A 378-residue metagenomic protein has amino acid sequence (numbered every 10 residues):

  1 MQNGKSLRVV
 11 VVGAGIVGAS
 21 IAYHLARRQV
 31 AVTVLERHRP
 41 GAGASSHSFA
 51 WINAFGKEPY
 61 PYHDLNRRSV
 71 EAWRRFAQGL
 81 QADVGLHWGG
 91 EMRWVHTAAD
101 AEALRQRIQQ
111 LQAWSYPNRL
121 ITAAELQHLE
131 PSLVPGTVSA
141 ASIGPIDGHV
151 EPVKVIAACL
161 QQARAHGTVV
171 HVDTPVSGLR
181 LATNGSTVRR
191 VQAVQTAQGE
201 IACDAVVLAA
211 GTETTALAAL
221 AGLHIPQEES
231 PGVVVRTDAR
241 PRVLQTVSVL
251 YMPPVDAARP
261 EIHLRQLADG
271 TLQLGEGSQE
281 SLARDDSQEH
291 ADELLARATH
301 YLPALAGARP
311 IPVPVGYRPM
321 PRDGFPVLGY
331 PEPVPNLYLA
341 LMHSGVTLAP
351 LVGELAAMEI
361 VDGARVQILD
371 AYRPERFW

Functional and structural regions predicted by a protein language model:
R8-T33: N-terminal Rossmann-like FAD-binding beta1-loop-alpha1 element of flavoenzymes
V10-V12, I201-E213, G353: Short hydrophobic core segments
Y23-R27, A50-I52, A82-L86, A205 (+1 more regions): Active-site substrate-recognition segment that forms the wall of the catalytic cavity or substrate channel
A26-S46: Glycine-rich FAD pyrophosphate-binding loop
A50-L129, E261, A283, E289 (+1 more regions): Dinucleotide-binding Rossmann-like beta1-alpha1 core, especially the glycine-rich loop that anchors the ADP
V84-R93, R107, N118-A123, Q127-H166 (+3 more regions): Helix-loop-beta segment of a Rossmann-like dinucleotide-binding subdomain
S142-A197: Helical element adjacent to the flavin cofactor pocket in flavoenzyme catalytic cores
T299-W378: C-terminal catalytic lobe of FAD-dependent flavoproteins
